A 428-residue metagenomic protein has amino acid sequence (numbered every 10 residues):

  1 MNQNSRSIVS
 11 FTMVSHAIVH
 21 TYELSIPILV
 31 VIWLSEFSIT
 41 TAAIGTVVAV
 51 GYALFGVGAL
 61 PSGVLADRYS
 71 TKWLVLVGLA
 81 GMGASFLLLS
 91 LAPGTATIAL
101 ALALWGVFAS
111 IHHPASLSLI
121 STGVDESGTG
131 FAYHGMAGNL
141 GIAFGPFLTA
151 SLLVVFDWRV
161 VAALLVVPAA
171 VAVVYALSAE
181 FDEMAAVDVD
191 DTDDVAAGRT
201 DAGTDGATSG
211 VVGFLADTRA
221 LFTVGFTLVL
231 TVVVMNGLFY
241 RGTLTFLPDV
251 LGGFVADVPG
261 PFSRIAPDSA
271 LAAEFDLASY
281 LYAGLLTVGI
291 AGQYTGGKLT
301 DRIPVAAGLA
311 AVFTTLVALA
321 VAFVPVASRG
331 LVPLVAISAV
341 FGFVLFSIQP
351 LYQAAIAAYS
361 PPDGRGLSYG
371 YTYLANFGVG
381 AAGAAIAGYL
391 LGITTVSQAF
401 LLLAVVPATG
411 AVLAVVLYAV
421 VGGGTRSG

Functional and structural regions predicted by a protein language model:
I26-P27, T223-Y294: Extracytoplasmic gate region of multi-pass secondary transporters
S38, S70, L88-A96, F108 (+2 more regions): Helix-breaking motifs and short loop linkers at transmembrane-helix boundaries and internal kinks in secondary membrane
T46-V64, Y280-T295: Central cavity-lining transmembrane alpha-helices of secondary-active solute carriers, predominantly the Major
V57-A96: Conserved MFS/SLC helix-loop-helix module at the cytosolic interface between two early adjacent transmembrane helices
W73-L88, V166, A307-A322: Structural signature of the two symmetry-related core transmembrane helices
A101-L140: Cytoplasmic helix-loop-helix junction between adjacent transmembrane helices in 12-TM secondary transporters
H134-R199: Helix-loop-helix hairpin linking two adjacent transmembrane segments in secondary transporters
A357-V396: A late C-terminal transmembrane helix in Major Facilitator Superfamily
